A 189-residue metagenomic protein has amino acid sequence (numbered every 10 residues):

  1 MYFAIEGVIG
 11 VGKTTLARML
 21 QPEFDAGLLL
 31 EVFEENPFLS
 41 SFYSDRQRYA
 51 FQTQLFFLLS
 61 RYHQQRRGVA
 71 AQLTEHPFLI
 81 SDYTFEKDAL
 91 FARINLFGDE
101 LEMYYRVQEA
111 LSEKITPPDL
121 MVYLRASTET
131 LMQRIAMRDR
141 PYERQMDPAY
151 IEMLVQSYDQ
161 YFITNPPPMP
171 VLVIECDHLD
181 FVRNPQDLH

Functional and structural regions predicted by a protein language model:
M1-Y2: Pre-Walker A (Motif I) flank of P-loop NTPase domains
I5: Hydrophobic anchor at the beta1->P-loop junction of P-loop NTPases
V8: P-loop (Walker A) phosphate-binding loop of NTP-binding proteins
K13: Conserved lysine of the Walker
R18, P22-S60: Conserved substrate/cofactor phosphate-moiety recognition/catalytic segment in nucleotide-dependent phosphotransferases
Y49-T116: Glycine-rich phosphate-binding loop used to anchor ATP phosphates in small-molecule kinases, encompassing both
D88-S157: A glycine- and Lys/Arg-enriched "phosphate-lid" helix/loop adjacent to the NTP-binding pocket of small-molecule kinases
A136-Q145, A149-H189: NTP-dependent small-molecule kinase module
